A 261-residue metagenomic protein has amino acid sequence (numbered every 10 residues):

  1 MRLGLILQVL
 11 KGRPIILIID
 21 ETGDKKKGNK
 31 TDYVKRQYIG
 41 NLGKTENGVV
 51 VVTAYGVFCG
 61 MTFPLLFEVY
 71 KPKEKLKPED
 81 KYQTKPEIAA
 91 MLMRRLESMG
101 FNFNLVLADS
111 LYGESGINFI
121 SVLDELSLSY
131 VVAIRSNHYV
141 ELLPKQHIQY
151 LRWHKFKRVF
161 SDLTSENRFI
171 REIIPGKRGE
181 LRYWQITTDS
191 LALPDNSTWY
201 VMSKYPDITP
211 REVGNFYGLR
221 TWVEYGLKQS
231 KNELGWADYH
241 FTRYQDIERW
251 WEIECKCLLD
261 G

Functional and structural regions predicted by a protein language model:
M1-L107, L111-Y139, Q146, E172 (+1 more regions): Conserved, well-structured functional cores that handle cations and Mg-NTP chemistry
M1-L3, G12, G116, W153 (+3 more regions): Alpha-helix initiation and N-capping motif
I19-G23, P210-F241: Short amphipathic alpha-helical "interface-anchor" segments enriched in bulky aromatics
L42, K77-K81, L111, Y205 (+4 more regions): Conserved aromatic-histidine-acidic binding/catalytic patches
G60-V69, E74-P78, S129-V223: An anionic, glycine-rich sequence signature occurring as long contiguous blocks
Y82-P86, P210, L219, V223 (+2 more regions): Short, charged, low-complexity patches
L105, L111, W153-F156, W184 (+5 more regions): Tryptophan-centered motif/residue detector
Y239-G261: Basic, amphipathic alpha-helical segments enriched in Lys/Arg and hydrophobic/aromatic residues
